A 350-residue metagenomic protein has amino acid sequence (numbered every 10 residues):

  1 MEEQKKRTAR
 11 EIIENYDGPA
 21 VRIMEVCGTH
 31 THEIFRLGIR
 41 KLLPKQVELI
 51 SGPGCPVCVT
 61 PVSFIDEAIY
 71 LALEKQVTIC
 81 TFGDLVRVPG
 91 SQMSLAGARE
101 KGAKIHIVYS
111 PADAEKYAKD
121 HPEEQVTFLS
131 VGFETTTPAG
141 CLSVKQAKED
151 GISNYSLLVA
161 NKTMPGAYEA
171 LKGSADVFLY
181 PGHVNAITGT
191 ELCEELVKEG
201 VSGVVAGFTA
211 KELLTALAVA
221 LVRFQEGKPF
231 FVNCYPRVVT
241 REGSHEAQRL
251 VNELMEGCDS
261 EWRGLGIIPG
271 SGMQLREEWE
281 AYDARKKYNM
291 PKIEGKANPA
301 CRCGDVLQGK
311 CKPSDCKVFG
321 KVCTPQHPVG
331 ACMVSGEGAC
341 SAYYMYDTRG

Functional and structural regions predicted by a protein language model:
M1-E123, T137, K145, E149-D150 (+4 more regions): Metallocofactor- and cofactor-centric catalytic cores in central/energy metabolism, strongly enriched
E2, C58, F133, L157 (+5 more regions): Hydrophobic alpha-helical scaffolding
R22-I23, Y155, E226-Y235, W262-R263 (+2 more regions): Flexible, glycine/charged-enriched surface loops at secondary-structure junctions
M24, G28, V57, H106-I107 (+4 more regions): Glycine- and other small-residue-rich loops at beta-strand/loop junctions that grip anionic moieties
D66, C141, K145, P165-G166 (+2 more regions): Residues on a specific face of well-ordered alpha-helices
L129, F133-L192: Phosphate/pyrophosphate-binding betaalpha-module
S156, K172-V239: A conserved active-site cap/scaffold subdomain adjacent to cofactor or substrate pockets
T215-D305: Internal helical hairpin/lid segments
